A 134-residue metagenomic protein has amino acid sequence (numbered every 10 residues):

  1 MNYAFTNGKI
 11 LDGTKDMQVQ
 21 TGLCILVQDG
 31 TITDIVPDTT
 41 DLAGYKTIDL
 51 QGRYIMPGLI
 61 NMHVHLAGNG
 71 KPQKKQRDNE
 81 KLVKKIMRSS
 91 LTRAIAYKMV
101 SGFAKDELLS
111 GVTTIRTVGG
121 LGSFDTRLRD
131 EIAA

Functional and structural regions predicted by a protein language model:
M1-L42, I55: N-terminal metal-binding scaffold of metallo-dependent hydrolase/deaminase domains
N2, Y45, T113: Conserved acidic residues
F5, V27, D49-L50, N61: Short, acidic, Ser/Thr-enriched surface-loop or helix-capping motifs
D12, T47, S101-F103: A generic local structural motif
G13, I35, L50, M62-V64: Generic detector of well-ordered alpha-helical packing
A43-D49: Short, well-ordered secondary-structure micro-motifs within conserved domains or adaptor modules
Y54-E131: Metal-associated gating/positioning segment near the N- to mid-region
A134: A metal-dependent hydrolase metal-coordination microenvironment
